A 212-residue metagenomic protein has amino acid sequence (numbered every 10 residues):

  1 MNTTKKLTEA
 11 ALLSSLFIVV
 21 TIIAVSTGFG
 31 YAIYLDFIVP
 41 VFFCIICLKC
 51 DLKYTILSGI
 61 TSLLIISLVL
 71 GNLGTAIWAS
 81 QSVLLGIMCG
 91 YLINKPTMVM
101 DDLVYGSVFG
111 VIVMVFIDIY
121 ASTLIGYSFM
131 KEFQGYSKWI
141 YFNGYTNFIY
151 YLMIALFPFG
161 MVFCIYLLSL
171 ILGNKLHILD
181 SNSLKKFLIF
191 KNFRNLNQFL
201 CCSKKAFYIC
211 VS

Functional and structural regions predicted by a protein language model:
M1-S58: Hydrophobic transmembrane alpha-helices
N2, K6, S67, G71-G74 (+2 more regions): Membrane-helix interfacial "entry" motifs
L7-L12, I56-I60, A76, L103-V104 (+1 more regions): Hydrophobic alpha-helical transmembrane segments
I22-A32, S62-Y91: Interfacial aromatic-anchored transmembrane helix boundaries in multi-pass membrane proteins
P40-I45, K49, I66-S67, V83-K95 (+1 more regions): Alpha-helical transmembrane segments and their membrane-interface exit regions
L103-N182, K186: Membrane-embedded alpha-helical hairpins and interfacial helices in multi-pass inner-membrane proteins
Y145, K186-V211: Membrane-water interface at loop-to-transmembrane-helix junctions
